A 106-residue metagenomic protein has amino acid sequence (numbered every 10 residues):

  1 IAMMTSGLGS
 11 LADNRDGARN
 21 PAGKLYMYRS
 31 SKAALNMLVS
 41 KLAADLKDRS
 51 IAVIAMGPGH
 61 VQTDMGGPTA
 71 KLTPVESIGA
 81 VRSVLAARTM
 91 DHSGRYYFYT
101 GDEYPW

Functional and structural regions predicted by a protein language model:
I1-K47: Catalytic loop of short-chain dehydrogenase/reductase
A33, D48, A55-P58, T63 (+1 more regions): C-terminal helical subdomain
